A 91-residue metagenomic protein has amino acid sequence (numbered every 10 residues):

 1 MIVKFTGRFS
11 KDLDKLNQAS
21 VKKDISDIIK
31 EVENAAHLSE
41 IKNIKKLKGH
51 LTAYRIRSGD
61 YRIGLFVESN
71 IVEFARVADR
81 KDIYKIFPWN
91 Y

Functional and structural regions predicted by a protein language model:
M1-I28: Arg/Lys-rich, positively charged N-terminal/basic patches that mediate binding to nucleic acids
G7, S20, K42, K48-L51 (+1 more regions): Solvent-exposed, flexible loop/coil residues
L13, N17-S20, A36-S39, S69: Short coil/turn residues that cap or connect secondary-structure elements
K15, K48, R55, S69 (+1 more regions): Helix-centric, low-specificity signal for extended rod-like, repetitive segments
K30-R55: A short, surface-exposed loop/turn module that caps and links secondary-structure elements
I41, S58-R62, F66-Y91: Enriched for short, Lys/Arg-rich terminal
